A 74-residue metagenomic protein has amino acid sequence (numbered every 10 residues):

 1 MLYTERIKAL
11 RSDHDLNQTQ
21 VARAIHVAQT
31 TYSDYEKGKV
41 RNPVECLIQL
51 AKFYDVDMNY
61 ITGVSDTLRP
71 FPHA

Functional and structural regions predicted by a protein language model:
M1, S12-D13, R41, K52: Short amphipathic helical patch at the helix-1/turn junction of helix-turn-helix
M1-E5, R69-P72: A detector for short, charged/polar N-terminal pre-domain segments
E5-A24, Q49: Short basic helix-loop element that most often maps to the first helix and adjoining turn of HTH DNA-binding modules
I7, V21-A22, Y32-Y35, I61: Conserved hydrophobic/aromatic packing and binding residues within compact polymer-binding modules
D13, K52, T62-A74: Short, charged recognition helix plus adjacent turn of helix-turn-helix-like nucleic-acid-binding domains
H26, E45-Y60: DNA major-groove recognition helix of helix-turn-helix/homeodomain DNA-binding modules
H26-R41: Recognition helix of helix-turn-helix/homeodomain-like DNA-binding domains that insert into the DNA major groove
